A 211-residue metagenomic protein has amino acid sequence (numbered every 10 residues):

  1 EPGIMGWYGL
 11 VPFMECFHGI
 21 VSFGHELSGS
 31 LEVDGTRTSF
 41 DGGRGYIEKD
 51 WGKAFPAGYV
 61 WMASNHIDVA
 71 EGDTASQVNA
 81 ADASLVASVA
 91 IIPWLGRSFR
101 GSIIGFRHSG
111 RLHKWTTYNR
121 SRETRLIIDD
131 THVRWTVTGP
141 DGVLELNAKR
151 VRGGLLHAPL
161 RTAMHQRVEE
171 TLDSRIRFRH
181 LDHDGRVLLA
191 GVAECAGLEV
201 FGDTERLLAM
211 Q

Functional and structural regions predicted by a protein language model:
E1-Q211: Structured soluble/peripheral alpha/beta segments that form catalytic or ligand/cofactor-binding pockets
